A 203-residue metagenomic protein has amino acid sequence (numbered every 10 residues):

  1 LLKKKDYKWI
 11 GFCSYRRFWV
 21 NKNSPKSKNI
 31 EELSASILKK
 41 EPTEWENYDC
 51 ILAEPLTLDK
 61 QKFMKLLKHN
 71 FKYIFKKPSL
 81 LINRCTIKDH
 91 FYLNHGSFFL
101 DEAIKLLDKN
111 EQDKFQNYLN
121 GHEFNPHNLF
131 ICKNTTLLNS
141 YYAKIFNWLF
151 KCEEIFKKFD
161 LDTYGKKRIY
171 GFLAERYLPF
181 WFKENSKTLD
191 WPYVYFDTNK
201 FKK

Functional and structural regions predicted by a protein language model:
L1-K203: ER/Golgi luminal nucleotide-sugar-dependent glycosyltransferases, focusing on the catalytic module
